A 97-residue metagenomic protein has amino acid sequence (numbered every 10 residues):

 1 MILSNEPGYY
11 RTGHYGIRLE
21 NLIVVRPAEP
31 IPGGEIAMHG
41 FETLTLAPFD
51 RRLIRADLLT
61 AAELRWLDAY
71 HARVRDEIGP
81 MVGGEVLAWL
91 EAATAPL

Functional and structural regions predicted by a protein language model:
M1-L97: Charged, cofactor-coupling segments
